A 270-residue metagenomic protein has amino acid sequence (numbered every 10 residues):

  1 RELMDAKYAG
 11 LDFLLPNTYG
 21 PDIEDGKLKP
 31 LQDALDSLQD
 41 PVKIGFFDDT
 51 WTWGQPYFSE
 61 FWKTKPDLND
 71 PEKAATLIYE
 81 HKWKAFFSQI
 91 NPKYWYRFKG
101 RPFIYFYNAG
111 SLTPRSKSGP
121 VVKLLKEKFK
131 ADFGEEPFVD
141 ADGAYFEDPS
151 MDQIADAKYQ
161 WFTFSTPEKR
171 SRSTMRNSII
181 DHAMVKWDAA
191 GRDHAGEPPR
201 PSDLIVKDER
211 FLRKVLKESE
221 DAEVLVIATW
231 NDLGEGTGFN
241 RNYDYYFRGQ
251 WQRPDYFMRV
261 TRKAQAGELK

Functional and structural regions predicted by a protein language model:
R1-K270: Glycan-processing catalytic domains of CAZymes
